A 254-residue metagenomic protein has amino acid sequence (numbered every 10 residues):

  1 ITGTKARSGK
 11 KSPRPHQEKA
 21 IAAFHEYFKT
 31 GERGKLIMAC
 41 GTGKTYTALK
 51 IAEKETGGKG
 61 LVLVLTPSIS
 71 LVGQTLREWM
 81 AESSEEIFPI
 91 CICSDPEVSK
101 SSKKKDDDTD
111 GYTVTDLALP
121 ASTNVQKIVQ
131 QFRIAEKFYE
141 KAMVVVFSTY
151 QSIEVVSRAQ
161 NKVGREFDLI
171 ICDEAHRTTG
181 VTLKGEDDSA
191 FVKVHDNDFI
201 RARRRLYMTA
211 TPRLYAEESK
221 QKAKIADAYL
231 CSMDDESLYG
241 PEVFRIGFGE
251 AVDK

Functional and structural regions predicted by a protein language model:
I1-T42, Y46-G60, R77-A81, K104-Y112: ATP-dependent helicase/translocase motor core
K59-K103, Y150-S152: Conserved Walker A/P-loop ATP-binding site and its immediately adjacent core in helicase/helicase-like ATPase domains
V64, V146-T149, I171, R201-A210: Structural recognition of the conserved hydrophobic beta-strand(s) that form the central parallel beta-sheet of P-loop
T75, E154-Q160, A175-V194: Conserved ATPase-coupling elements of RecA-like P-loop NTPase cores
C91-S102, V114-K127, T149-V155, R177-G180: Conserved helicase motor
K105-V144: Conserved motor-coupling elements within RecA-like helicase/translocase cores
I128-E166: Conserved helix/coil segment N-terminal to the catalytic DExD/H
G180-D253: Post-DEXD/H (motif II) to motif III coupling segment of the RecA-like Helicase ATP-binding lobe
